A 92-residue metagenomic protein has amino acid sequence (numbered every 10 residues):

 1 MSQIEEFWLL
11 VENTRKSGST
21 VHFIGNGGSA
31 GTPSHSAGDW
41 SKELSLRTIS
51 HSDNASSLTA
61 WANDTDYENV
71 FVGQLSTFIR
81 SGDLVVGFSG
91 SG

Functional and structural regions predicted by a protein language model:
M1-V11: Membrane-anchoring hydrophobic helices of lipid-metabolizing enzymes
L10-I79, L84: Glycine-rich, small/polar surface segments that engage phosphate groups of diverse ligands
L84-G92: Long, charge-patterned amphipathic alpha-helical coiled-coil/hairpin "stalk" segments used as oligomerization
